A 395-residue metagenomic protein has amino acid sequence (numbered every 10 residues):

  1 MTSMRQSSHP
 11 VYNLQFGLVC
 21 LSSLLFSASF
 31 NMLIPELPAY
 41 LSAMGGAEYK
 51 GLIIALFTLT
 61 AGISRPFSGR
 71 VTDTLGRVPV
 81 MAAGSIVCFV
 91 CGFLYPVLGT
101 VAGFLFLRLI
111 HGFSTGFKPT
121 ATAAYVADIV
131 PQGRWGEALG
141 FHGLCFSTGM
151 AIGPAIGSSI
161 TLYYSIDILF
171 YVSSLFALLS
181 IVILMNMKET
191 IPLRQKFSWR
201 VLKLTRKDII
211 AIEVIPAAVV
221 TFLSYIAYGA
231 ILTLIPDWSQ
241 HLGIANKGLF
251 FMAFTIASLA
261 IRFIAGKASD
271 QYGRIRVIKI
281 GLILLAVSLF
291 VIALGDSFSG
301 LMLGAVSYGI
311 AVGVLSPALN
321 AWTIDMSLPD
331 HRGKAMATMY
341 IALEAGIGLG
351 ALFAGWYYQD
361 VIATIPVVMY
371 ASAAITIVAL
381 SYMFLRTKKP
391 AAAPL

Functional and structural regions predicted by a protein language model:
T2-Y12, E189-A217: Juxtamembrane intracellular "pre-TM" segments in multi-pass secondary transporters
Y12-I53, P216, Y225-W238: Helix-loop boundary and gating motifs at the non-cytosolic
T58-P66, M150-A151, T255-L259, F263 (+1 more regions): Residue-level signature of mid-helix packing/kink "hotspots" within the transmembrane helices of 12-pass Major
R65-G76, R262-G273, Y358: Helix-to-loop junctions at the C-terminal end of transmembrane segments in multipass secondary transporters
P79-F93, R276-F290: Structural signature of the two symmetry-related core transmembrane helices
L109-F146: Cytoplasmic helix-loop-helix junction between adjacent transmembrane helices in 12-TM secondary transporters
L162-L175, W356-A374: A membrane-interface helix-boundary motif in multi-pass transporters
L175-L193, Y382-R386: C-terminal membrane-cytosol helix-exit motif in multi-pass small-molecule transporters
